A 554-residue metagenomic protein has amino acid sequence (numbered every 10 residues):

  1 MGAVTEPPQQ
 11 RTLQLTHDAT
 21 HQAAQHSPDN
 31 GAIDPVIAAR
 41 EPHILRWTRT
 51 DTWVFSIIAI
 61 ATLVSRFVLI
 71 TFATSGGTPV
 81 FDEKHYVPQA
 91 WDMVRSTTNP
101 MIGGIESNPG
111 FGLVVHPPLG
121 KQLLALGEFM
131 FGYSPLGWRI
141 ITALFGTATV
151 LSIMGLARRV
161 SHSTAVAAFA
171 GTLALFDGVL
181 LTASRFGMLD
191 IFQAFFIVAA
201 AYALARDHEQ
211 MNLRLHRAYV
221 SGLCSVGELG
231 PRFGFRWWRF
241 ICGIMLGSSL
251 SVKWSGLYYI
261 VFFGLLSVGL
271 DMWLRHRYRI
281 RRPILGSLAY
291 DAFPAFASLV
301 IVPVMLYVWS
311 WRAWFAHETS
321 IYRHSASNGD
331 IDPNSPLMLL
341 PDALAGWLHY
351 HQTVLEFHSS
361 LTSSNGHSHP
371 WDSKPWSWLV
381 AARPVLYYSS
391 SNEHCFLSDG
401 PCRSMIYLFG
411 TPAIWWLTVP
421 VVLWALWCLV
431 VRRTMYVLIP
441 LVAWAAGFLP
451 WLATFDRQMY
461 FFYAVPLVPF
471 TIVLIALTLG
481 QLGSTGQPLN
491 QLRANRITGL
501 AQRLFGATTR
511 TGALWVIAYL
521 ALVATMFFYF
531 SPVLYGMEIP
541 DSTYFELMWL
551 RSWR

Functional and structural regions predicted by a protein language model:
M1-V68, P294-P303, T509-A518: Start-transfer (signal-anchor) and selected internal transmembrane alpha helices of multi-pass inner/ER membrane
G2-P7, G230-I241, D271-R275, R282 (+2 more regions): Transmembrane helical bundles and short interhelical boundary loops of multi-pass, membrane-embedded
R46-E83, V300-E318, A521-F530: Transmembrane signal-anchor helices characteristic of membrane glycosylation enzymes that use polyprenol
T62-S65, A170-L175, T182, L246 (+1 more regions): Short helix- or helix-capping micro-motifs that position conserved polar/aromatic residues at function-defining sites
F67-A73, E83-Q122, L126, M211: Extracytosolic helix-loop segments that constitute the early lumenal/periplasmic catalytic or substrate-binding loops
V80, T142, V179-F192, V252-S255: Short acidic/glycine- and proline-prone juxtamembrane loop motifs at membrane-interface regions of multi-pass membrane
I140-S161, A199, W424: Transmembrane-helix motifs of polytopic, lipid-linked glycan transferases
S161, A200-W238, V268-Y278: Membrane-interface transmembrane helices that cradle and orient dolichyl/undecaprenyl
